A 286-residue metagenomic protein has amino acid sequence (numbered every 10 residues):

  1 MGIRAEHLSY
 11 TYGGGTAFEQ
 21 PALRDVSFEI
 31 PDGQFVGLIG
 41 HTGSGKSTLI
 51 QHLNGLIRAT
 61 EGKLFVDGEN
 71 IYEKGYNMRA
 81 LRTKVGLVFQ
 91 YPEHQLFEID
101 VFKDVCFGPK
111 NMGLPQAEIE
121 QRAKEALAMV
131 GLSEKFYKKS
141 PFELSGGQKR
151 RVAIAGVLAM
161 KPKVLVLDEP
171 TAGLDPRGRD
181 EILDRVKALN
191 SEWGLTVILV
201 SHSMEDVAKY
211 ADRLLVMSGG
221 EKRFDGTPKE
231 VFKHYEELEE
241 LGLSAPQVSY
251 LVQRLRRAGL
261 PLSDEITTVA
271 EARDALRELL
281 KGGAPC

Functional and structural regions predicted by a protein language model:
N54: Helix-to-loop junction immediately C-terminal to a conserved catalytic motif
K63-A80: ABC ATPase NBD Q-loop/coupling interface
A117-K135: Conserved ABC ATPase "signature" region
S140-L144, Q148: Conserved ABC ATPase signature
K161: Conserved catalytic motifs of ABC-family nucleotide-binding domains
L165-D168: Catalytic Walker B motif of ABC-type/P-loop ATPase nucleotide-binding domains
G219-G220: Conserved ABC ATPase "signature" C-loop
